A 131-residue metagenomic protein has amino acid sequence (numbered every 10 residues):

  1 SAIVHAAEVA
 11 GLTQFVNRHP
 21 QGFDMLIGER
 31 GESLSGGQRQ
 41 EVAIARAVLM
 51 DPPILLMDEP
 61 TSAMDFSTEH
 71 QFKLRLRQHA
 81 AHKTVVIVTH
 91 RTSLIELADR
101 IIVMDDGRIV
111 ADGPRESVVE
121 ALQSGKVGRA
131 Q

Functional and structural regions predicted by a protein language model:
S1-E29, K73-L74, H82, E120: ABC ATPase nucleotide-binding domain helical subdomain, centered on the C-loop/LSGGQ "ABC signature"
L49-P53, H82: A short, proline-enriched helix->beta-strand linker immediately N-terminal to the Walker B motif in ABC-type P-loop
L55-D58: Catalytic Walker B motif of ABC-type/P-loop ATPase nucleotide-binding domains
F66-S67: Helix N-cap at the start of a conserved alpha-helix in ABC-type nucleotide-binding domains
Q78-I87, I95: Conserved catalytic loops of ABC-family nucleotide-binding domains
D112-G113: ABC ATPase "signature
